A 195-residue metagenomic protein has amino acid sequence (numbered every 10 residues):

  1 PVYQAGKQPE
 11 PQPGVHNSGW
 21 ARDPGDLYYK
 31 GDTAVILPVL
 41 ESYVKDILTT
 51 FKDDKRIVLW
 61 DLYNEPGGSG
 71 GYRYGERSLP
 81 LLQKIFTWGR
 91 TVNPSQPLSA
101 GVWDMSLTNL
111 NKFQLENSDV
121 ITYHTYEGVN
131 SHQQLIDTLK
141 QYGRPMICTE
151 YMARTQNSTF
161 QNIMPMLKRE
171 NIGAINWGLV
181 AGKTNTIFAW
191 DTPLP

Functional and structural regions predicted by a protein language model:
P1-S118, H124-S131, Y142, Y151 (+4 more regions): Active-site mouth of glycoside hydrolases
L135: Conserved catalytic-core segment of NTP-binding enzymes
M164, R169-P195: Aromatic/acidic polysaccharide-binding cleft in carbohydrate-active enzymes
